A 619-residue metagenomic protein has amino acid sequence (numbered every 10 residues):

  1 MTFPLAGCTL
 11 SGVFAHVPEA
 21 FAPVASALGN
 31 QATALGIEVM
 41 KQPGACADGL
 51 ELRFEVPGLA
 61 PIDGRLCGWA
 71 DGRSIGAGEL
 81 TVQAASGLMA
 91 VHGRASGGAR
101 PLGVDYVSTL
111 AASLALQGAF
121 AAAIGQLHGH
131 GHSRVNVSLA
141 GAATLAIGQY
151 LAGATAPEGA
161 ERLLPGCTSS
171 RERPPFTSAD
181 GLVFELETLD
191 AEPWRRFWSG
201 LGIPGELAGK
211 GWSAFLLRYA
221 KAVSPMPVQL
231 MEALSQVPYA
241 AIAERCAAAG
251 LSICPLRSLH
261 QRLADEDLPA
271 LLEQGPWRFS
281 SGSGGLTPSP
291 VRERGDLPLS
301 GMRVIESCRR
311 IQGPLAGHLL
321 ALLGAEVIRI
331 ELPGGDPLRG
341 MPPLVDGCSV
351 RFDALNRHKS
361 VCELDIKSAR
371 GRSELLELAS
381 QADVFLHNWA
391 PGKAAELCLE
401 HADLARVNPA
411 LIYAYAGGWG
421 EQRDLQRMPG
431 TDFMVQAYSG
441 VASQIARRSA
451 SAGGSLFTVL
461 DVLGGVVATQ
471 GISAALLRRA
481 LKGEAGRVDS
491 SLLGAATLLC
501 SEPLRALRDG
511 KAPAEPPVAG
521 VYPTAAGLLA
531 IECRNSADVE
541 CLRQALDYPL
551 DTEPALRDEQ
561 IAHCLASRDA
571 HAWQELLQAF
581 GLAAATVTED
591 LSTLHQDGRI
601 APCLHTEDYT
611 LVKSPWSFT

Functional and structural regions predicted by a protein language model:
M1-G76, A84, L88-G334, L376 (+2 more regions): Acyl-CoA thioester-binding alpha/beta core of soluble enzymes
E55-M89, H387-S443: N-terminal Rossmann-like NAD(P) cofactor-binding subdomain of oxidoreductases, focused on the glycine-rich
I75, N356, R372, L376-S380 (+1 more regions): A short, aliphatic-rich alpha-helical micro-motif
G78-G87, A111, P429-S443, R448-S455 (+1 more regions): Active-site PLP attachment segment
D105-S108, R309-R310, K367-S368, F457-D461: Alpha-helix N-cap/helix-initiation motif
S300-R357, S368, D383-N388, K393 (+1 more regions): Phosphate-binding active sites in nucleotide-utilizing proteins
R351, R372-L375, H401, I561: Acidic, amphipathic alpha-helical patches
V361: Glycine-rich phosphate/ribose-binding loops and adjacent secondary-structure elements that form binding surfaces
